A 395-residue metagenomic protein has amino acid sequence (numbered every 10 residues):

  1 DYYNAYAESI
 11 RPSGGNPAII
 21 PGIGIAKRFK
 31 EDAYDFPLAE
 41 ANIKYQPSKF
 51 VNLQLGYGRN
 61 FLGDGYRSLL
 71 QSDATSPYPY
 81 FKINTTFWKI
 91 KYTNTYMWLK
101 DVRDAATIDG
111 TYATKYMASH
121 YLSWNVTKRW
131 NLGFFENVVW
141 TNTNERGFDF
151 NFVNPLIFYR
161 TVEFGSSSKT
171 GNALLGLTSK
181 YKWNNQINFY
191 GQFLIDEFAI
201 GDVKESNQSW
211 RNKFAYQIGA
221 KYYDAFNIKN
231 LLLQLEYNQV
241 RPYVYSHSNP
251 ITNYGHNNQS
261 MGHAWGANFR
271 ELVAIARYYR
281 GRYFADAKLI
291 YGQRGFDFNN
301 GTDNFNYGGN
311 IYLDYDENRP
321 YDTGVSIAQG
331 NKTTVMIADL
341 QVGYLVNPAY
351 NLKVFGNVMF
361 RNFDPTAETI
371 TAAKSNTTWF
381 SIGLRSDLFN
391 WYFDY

Functional and structural regions predicted by a protein language model:
D1-N131, V138, N142, N207-F214 (+6 more regions): Outer-membrane beta-barrel channel domains
F36, N125-Y395: Exposed, low-structure sequence patches enriched in small/polar residues
